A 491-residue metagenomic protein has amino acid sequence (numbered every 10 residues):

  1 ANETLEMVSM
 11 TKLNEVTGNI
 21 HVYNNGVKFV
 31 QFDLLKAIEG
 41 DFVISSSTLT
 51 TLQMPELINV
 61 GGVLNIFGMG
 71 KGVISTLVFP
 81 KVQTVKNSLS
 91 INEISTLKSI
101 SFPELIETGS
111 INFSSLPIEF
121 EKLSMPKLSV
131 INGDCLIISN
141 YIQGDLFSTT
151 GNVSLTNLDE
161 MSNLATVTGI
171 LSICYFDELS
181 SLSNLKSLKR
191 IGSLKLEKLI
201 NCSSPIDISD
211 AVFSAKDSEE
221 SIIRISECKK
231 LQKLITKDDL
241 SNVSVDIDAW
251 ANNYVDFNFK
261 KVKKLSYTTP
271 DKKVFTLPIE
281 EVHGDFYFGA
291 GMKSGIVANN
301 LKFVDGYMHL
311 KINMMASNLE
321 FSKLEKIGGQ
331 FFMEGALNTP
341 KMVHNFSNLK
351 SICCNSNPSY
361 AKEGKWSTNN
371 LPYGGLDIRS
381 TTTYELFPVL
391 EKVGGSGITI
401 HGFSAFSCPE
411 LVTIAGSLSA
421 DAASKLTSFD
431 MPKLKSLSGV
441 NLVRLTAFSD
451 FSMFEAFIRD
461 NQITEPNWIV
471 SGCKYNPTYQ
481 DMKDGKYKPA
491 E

Functional and structural regions predicted by a protein language model:
A1-M7, V16-K28, I38-T50, G61-S75 (+11 more regions): Concave beta-strand-loop units of leucine-rich repeat
M10, F79, M125, M161-N163 (+1 more regions): Extended Gly/Ser/Thr-rich low-complexity repeat segments, especially those forming or decorating extracellular
N476-A490: Short, low-complexity, Pro/Ser/Thr/Gly-rich segments in the mature regions of secreted, periplasmic
